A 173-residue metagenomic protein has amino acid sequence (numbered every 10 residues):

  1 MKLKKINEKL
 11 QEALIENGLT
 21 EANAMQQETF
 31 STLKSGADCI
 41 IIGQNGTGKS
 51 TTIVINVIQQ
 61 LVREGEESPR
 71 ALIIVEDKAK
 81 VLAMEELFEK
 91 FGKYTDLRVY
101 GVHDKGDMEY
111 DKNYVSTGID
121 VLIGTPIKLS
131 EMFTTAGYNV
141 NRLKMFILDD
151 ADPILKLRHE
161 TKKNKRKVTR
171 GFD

Functional and structural regions predicted by a protein language model:
M1-I42: Conserved pre-motif I regulatory segment
L3, E66-E131, L143: Conserved nucleic-acid-binding Ia/Ib motif block in the N-terminal RecA-like helicase ATPase lobe
Q27-C39, K49-E66, E89: Walker A/P-loop NTP-binding motif
G43-T47: The conserved Walker
V54, E85, K112, R158-T161: Conserved strand-to-helix beginnings and helix N-cap segments that scaffold or border functional pockets
N56-Q60, M84, M132: Hydrophobic residues on the short alpha-helix immediately C-terminal to a glycine-rich phosphate/catalytic loop
P126-D173: SF2 helicase catalytic motif II
